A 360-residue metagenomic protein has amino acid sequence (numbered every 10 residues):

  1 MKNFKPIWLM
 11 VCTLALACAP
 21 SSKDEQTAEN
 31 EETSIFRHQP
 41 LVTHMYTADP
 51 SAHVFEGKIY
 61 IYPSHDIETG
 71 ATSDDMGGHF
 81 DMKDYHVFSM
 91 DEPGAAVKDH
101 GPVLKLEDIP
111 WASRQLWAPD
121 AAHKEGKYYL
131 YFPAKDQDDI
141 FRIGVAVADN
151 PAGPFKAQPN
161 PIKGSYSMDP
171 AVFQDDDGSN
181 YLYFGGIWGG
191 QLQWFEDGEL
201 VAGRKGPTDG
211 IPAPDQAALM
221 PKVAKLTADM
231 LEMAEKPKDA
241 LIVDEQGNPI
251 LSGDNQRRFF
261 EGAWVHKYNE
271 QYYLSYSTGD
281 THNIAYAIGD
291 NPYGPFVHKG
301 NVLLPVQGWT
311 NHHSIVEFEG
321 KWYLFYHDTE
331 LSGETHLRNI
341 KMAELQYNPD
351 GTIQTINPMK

Functional and structural regions predicted by a protein language model:
M1-E29: Bacterial Sec-dependent N-terminal signal peptides
C18-K360: Carbohydrate-active catalytic/glycan-binding domains of CAZyme proteins, especially the secreted or lumenal ectodomains
